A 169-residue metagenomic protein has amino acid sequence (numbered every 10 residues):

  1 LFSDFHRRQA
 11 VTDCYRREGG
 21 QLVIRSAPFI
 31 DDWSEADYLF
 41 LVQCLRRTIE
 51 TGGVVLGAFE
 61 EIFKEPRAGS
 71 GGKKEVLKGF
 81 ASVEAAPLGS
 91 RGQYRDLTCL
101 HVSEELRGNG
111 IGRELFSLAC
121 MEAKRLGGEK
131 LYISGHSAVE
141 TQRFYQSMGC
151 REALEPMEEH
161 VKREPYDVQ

Functional and structural regions predicted by a protein language model:
D4-Q93, T98, S103: Acetyl-CoA-dependent GNAT
I62, E84, S137-A138, E159: Conserved beta-strand edge residues that scaffold enzyme active sites
V102, G108-M121, S147: Conserved acetyl-CoA-binding loop-helix of GNAT-fold acetyltransferases
G112, F116, A138-T141, E158-E164: Short glycine/proline-centered loop/turn elements that form peptide/ligand docking sites
A123-H136: Conserved GNAT acetyl-CoA-binding A-motif
Y132, R151-V168: Conserved catalytic-core motifs of GNAT/GCN5-like acyltransferases
F144-Q146, C150: Conserved active-site tyrosine of GNAT-family acetyltransferases
